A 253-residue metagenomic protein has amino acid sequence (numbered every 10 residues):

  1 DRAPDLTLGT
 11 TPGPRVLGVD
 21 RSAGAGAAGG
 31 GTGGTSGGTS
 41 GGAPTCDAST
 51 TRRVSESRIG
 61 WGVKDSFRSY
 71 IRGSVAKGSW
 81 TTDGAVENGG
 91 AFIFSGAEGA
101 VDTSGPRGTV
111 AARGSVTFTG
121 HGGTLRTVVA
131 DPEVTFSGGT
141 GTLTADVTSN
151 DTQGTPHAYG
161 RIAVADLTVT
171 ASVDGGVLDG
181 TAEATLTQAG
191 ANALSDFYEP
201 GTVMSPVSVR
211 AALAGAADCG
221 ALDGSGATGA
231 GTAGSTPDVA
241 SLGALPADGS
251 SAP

Functional and structural regions predicted by a protein language model:
D1-P253: Primarily mature extracellular domains of secreted and cell-surface proteins, especially surface-exposed modules
